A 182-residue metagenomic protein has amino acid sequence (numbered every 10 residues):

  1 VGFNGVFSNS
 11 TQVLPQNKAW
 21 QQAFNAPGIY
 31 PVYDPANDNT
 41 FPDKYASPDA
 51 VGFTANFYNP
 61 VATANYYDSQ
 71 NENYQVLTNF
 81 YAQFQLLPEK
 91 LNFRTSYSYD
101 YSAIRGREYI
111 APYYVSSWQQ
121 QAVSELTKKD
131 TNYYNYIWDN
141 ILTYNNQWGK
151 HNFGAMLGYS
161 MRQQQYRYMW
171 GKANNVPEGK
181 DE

Functional and structural regions predicted by a protein language model:
G2-L77, R94-E182: Surface-exposed loop/interface segments of Gram-negative outer-membrane beta-barrel transport/assembly proteins
A82-L86, Y144-N146: Residue-level signature of outer-membrane beta-barrel architecture
L87-E89, G149-K150: Short coil turns and loop connectors of transmembrane beta-barrels in diderm outer membranes and organellar homologs
